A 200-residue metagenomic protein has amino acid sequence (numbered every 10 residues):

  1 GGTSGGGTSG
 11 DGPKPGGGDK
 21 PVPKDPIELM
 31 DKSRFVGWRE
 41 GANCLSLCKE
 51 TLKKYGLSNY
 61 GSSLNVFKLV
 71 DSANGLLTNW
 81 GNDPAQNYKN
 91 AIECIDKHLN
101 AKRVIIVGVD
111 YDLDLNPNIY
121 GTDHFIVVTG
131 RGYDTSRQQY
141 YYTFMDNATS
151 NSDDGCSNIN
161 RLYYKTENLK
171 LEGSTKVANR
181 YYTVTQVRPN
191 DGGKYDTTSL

Functional and structural regions predicted by a protein language model:
G1-R39, N190-L200: Low-complexity, glycine/serine/proline-rich disordered segments that function as export/translocation leaders
N43-D196: Conserved active-site-adjacent core of cysteine acyl-enzyme catalytic domains
